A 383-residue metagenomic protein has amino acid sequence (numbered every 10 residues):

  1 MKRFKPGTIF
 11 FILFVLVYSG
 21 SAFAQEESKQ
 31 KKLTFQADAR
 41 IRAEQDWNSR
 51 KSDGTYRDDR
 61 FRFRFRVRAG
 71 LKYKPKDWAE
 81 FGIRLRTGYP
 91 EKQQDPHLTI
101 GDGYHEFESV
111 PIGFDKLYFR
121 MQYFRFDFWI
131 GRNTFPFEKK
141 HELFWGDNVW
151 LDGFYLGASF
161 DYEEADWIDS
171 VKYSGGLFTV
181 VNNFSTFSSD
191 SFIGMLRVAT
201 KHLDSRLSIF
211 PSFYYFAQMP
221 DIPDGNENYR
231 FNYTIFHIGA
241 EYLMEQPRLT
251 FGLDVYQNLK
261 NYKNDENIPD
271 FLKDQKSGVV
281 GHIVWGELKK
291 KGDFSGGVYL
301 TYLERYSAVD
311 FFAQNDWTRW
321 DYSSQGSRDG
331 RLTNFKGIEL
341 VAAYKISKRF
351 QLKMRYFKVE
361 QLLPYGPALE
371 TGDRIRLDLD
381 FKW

Functional and structural regions predicted by a protein language model:
M1-K31: Cleavable N-terminal export/targeting peptides
S19-D38, Y56, K290-G297, Y306-S307 (+1 more regions): Outer-membrane beta-barrel biogenesis signature
S21-W129, F154, A158-A165, D169-V171 (+3 more regions): Beta-barrel outer-membrane channel/assembly domains of diderm bacteria
I41-A43, P136, E304-R305: Active-site/binding-pocket entry motifs
G103-Y104, F210-Y214, P220-E227, G297-Y299 (+1 more regions): Outer membrane beta-barrel transmembrane domains
Q122-D127, P136-G296, L300-Y302, Y356 (+2 more regions): Signature for the C-terminal beta-barrel architecture of outer-membrane proteins
R132: Residues on the solvent-exposed faces and adjacent turns of beta-rich solenoids used to engage binding targets
